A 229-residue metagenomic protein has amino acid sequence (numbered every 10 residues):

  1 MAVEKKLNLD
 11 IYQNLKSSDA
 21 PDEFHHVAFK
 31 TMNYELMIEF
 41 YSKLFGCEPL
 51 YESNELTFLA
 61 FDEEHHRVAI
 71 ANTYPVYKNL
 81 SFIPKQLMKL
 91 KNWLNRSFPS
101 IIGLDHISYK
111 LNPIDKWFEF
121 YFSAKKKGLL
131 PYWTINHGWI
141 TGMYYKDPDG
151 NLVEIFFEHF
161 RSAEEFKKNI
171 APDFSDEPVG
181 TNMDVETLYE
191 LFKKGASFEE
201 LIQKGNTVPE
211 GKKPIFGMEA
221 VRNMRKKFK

Functional and structural regions predicted by a protein language model:
M1-E23: Short acidic N-proximal helix/loop "leader" segments that mark the beginning of a domain or an inter-domain linker
A2-L7, E48-I102, K146, L152-F160: Conserved short beta-strand elements that form part of the metal-binding/catalytic scaffold of enzyme active sites
L15, W93-R96, P131: Short, P/G- and charge-enriched loop/turn segments at secondary-structure junctions
D22, K30-E35, I101-G103, I107-L152 (+2 more regions): Vicinal oxygen chelate
H25-K30, E48-P49: Mature N-terminal segment immediately following signal peptide/propeptide cleavage in secreted/periplasmic
E35-L44, P49, L152: Conserved active-site alpha-helix within GNAT-family acetyltransferase domains
G46-E52, P131-T134: Short secondary-structure junctions
